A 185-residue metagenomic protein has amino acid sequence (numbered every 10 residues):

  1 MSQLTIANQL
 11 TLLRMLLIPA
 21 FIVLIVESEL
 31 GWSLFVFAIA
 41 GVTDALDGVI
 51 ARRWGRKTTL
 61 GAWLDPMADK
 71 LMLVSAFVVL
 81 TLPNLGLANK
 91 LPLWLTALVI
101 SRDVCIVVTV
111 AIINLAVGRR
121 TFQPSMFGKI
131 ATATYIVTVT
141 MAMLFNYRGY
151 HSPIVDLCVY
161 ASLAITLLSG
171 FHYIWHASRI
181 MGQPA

Functional and structural regions predicted by a protein language model:
M1-A185: Alpha-helical transmembrane bundles and membrane-interface segments of multipass inner-membrane proteins
